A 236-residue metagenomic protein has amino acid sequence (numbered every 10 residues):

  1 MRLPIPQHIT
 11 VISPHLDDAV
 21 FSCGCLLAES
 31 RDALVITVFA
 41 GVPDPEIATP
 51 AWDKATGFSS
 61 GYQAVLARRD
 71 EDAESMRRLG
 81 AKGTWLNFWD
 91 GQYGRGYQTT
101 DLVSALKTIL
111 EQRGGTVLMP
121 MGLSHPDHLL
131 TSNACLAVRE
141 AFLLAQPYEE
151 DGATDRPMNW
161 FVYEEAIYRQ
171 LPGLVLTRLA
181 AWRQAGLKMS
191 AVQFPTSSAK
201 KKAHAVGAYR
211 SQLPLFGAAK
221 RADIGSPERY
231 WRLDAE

Functional and structural regions predicted by a protein language model:
M1-A141, Q146-R156: Active-site beta-strand->loop->alpha-helix modules in alpha/beta enzyme cores, enriched in Gly/His/Asp(Glu)
M1-P4, R68-L86, G91-Y97, T108-Q112 (+1 more regions): The feature marks non-catalytic terminal segments
